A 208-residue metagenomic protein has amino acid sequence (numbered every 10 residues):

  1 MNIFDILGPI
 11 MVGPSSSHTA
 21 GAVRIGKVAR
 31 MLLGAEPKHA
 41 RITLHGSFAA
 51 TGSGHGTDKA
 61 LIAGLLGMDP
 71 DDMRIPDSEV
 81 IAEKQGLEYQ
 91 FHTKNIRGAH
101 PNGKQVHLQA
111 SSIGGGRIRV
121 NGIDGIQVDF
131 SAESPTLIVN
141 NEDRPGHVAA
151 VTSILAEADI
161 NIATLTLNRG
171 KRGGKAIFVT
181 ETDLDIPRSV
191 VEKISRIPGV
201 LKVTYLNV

Functional and structural regions predicted by a protein language model:
M1-I10, A40-I42: Short, hydrophobic/aliphatic alpha-helical segments
P9-G26: Conserved phosphate/anionic-ligand binding catalytic regions in large, soluble enzymes, centered on
G21-L33, H147-V148: Alpha-helical support elements that line or immediately flank enzyme active sites and cofactor-binding pockets
I25-V28, G67-P70, I75-P76, E133 (+2 more regions): Protein-protein interaction/assembly regions in multi-subunit complexes
L32-R41: Non-transmembrane, aqueous-exposed alpha-helical and coiled segments at domain scale
R41-V80, K84: A structural-propensity feature for long, helix-poor, extended segments
M68-V106: Contiguous domain-boundary segments centered on the initiation and propagation of an alpha-helix
F91, G103-V208: A conserved regulatory-domain signal marking ACT and ACT-like small-molecule sensing domains and adjacent regulatory
